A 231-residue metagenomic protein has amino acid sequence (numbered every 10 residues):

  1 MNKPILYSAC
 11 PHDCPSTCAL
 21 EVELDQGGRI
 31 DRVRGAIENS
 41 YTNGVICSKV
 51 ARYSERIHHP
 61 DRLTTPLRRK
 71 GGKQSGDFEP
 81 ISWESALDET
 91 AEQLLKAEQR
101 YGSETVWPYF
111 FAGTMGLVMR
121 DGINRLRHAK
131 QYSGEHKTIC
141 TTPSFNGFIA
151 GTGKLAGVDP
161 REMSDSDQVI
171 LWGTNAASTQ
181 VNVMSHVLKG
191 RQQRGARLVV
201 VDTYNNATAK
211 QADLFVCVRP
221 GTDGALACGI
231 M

Functional and structural regions predicted by a protein language model:
M1-M231: N-terminal export/assembly segments and adjacent metallocofactor-ligating motifs of anaerobic energy-metabolism
